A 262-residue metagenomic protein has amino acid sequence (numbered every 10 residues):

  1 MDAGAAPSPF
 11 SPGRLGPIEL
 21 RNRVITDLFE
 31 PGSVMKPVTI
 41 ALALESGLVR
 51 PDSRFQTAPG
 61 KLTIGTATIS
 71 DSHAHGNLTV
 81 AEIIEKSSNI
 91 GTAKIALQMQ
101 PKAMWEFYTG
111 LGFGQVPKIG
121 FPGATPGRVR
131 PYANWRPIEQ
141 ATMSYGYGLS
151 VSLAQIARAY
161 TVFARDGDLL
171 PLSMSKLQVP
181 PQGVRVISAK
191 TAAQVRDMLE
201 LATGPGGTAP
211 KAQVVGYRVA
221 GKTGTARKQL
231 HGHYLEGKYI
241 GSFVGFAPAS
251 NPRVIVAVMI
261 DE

Functional and structural regions predicted by a protein language model:
M1-S33, V38-D261: Beta-lactam-recognizing serine transpeptidase/beta-lactamase-like catalytic domain environment
